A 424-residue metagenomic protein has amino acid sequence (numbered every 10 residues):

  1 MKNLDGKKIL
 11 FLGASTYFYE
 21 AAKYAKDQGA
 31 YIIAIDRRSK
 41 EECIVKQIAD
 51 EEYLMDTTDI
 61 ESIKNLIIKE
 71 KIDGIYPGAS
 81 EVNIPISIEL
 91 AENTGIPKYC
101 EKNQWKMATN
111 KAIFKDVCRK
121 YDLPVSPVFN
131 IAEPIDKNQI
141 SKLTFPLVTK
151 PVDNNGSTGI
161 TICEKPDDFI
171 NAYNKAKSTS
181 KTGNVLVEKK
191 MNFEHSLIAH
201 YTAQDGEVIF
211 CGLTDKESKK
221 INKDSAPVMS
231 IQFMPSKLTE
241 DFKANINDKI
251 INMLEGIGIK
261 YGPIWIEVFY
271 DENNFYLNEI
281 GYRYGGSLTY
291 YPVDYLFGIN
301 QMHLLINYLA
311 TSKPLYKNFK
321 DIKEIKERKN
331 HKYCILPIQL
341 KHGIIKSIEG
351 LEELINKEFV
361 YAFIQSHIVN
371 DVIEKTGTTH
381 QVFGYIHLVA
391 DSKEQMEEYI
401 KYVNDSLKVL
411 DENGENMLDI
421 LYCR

Functional and structural regions predicted by a protein language model:
M1-Q104, S312-P314, R328, H367-Q381 (+1 more regions): ATP-binding N-terminal substructure of ATP-dependent carboxylate-amine bond-forming enzymes
K8-L10, L147, V208: Conserved hydrophobic helix-helix packing surfaces used for dimerization/oligomerization
E92-G159: A conserved helix-loop-beta module that forms one wall/lid of the active-site cleft in ATP-utilizing catalytic domains
P124-S126, P146-T149, I160-L197, L213 (+3 more regions): Conserved ATP-binding module of the ATP-grasp superfamily
K189-S196, H200-I259, P263, Y270 (+3 more regions): ATP-dependent carboxylate/phosphate-activation module, predominantly the ATP-grasp catalytic core and closely related
K260-I266, Y316-D321, K326, L410-L418: Flexible, glycine/charged-enriched surface loops at secondary-structure junctions
I264, F275, L354-D371: A structural supersecondary motif
P314-E358: A glycine-rich beta-turn/hairpin centered on an aromatic-Pro dipeptide
